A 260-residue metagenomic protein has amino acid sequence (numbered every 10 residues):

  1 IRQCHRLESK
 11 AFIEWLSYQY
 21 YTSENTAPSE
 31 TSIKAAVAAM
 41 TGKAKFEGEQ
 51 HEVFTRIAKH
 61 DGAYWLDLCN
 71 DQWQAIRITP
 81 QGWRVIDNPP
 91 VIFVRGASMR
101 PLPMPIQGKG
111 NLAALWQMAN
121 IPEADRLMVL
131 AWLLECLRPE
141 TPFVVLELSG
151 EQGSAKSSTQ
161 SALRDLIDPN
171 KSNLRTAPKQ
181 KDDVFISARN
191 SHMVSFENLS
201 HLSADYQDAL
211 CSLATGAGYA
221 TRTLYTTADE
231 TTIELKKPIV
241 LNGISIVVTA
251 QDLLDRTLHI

Functional and structural regions predicted by a protein language model:
C4, L133, S157, L163 (+4 more regions): Conserved RecA-like P-loop NTPase ATPase core
L7-A124, V247, R256: Segments of Walker-type
P80-N190: P-loop NTPase catalytic core of nucleic-acid-dependent motor ATPases
N111, D125, V129, T159 (+4 more regions): Helical mechanochemical/support elements of P-loop NTPase systems and associated helical scaffolds
R164, D168, Q207-T231: Conserved catalytic/switch belt of AAA+ P-loop NTPases
D183-S187, T223-L241: AAA+/SF3 P-loop NTPase mechanochemical coupling elements
M193-A214, S245-D255: Conserved AAA+/SF3 P-loop NTPase catalytic/coupling segment centered on the Walker-B
I233-K237, Q251-I260: Phosphate-sensing "switch" segment of ASCE/P-loop ATPases
